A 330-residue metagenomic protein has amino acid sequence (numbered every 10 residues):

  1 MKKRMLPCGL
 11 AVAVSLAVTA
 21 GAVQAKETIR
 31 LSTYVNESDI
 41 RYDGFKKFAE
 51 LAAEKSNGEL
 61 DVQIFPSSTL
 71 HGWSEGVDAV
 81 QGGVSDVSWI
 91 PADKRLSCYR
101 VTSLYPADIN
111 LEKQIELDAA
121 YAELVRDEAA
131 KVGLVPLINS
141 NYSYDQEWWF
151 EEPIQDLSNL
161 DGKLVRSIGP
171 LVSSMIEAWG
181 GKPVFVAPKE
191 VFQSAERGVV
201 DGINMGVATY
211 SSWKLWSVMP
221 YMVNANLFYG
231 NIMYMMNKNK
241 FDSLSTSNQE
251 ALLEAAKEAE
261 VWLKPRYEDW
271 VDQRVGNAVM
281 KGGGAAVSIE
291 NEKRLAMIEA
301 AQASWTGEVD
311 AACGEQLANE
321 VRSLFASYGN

Functional and structural regions predicted by a protein language model:
M1-L10: Bacterial N-terminal signal peptides that target proteins for export
G9-A17: Bacterial N-terminal signal peptides
Q24-Q114, D127-N330: N-terminal secretory/targeting leader peptides
L117: Catalytic cores of large soluble enzymes that bind and process phosphate-bearing ligands
